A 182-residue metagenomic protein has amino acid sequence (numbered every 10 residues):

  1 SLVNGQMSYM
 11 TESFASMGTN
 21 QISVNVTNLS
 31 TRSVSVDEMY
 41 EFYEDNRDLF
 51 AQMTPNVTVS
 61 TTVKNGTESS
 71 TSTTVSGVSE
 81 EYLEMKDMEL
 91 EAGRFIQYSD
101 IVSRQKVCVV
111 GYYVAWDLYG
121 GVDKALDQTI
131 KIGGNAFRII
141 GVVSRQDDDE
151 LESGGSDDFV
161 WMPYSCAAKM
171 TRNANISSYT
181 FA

Functional and structural regions predicted by a protein language model:
S1-V3, S178: Long, amphipathic alpha-helical coiled-coil
V3-T74, E81-E84, D117, A168-T171: Hydrophobic, regular-secondary-structure patches
S23, S178-T180: Short aromatic/hydrophobic contact patches that present stacked aromatics for nucleic-acid/ligand binding
N56-V57, E68-S178: Hydrophobic secondary-structure segments that place a key small or acidic residue at a functional site
